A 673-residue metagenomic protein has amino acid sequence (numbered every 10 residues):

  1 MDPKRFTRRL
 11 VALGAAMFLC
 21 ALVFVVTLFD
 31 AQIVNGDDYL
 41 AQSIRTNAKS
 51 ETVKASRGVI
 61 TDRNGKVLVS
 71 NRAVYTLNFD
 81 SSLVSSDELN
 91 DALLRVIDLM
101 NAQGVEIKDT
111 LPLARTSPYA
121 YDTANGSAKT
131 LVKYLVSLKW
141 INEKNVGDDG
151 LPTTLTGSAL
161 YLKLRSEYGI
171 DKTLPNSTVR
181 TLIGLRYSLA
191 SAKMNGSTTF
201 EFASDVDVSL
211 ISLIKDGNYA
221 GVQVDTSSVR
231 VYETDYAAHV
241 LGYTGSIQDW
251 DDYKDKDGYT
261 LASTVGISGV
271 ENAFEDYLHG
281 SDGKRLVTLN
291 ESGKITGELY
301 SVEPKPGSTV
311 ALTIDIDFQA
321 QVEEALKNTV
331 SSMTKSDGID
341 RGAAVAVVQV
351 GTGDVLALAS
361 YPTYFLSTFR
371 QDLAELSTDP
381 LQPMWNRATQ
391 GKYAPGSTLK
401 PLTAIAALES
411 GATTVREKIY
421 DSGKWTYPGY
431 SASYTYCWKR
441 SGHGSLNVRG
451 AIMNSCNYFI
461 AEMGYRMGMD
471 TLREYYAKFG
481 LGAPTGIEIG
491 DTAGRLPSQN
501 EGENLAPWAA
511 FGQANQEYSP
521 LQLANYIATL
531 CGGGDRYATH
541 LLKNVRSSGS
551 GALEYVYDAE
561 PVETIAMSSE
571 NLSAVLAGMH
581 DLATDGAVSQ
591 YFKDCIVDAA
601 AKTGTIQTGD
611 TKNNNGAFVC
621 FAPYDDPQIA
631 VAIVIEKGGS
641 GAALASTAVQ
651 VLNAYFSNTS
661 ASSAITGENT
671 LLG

Functional and structural regions predicted by a protein language model:
M1-D276, D282-E303, S336, A343: Membrane-proximal periplasmic segments of bacterial cell-envelope enzymes, especially penicillin-binding proteins
R57, A73, N218, A325-T352 (+2 more regions): Flexible, solvent-exposed loop/hinge segments and secondary-structure transition points
V69, Y75, L289-V302, I314 (+3 more regions): Beta-lactam-recognizing serine transpeptidase/beta-lactamase-like catalytic domain environment
S82-L83, I635-G639: A generic structural motif
N90-D98, V208, S212, D216 (+19 more regions): Solvent-exposed, polar/charged alpha-helical surfaces in well-ordered, non-transmembrane soluble domains, broadly
D252, H279-D282, G293, E323-K327 (+2 more regions): Amphipathic, well-packed alpha-helical segments that form the structural scaffold of globular domains
I295-A343: Conserved, well-ordered alpha-helix/loop/beta-strand core segments that scaffold catalytic motifs
C531, A583, V649-S660: Short amphipathic alpha-helical signal-transduction/dimerization elements
